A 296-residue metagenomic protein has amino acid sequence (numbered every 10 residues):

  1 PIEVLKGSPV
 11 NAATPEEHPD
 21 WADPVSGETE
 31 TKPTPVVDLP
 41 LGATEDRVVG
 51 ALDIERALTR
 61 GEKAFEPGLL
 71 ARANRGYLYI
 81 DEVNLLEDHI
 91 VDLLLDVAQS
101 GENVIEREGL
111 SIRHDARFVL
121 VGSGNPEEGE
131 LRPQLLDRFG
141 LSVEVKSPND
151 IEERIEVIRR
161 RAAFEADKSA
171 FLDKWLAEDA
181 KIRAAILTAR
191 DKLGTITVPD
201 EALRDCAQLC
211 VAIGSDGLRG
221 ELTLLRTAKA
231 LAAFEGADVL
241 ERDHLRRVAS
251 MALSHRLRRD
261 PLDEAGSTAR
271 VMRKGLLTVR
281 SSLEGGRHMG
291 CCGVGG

Functional and structural regions predicted by a protein language model:
P1, V10, D53-I54, R75 (+9 more regions): Non-catalytic alpha-helical coupling and interface elements of nucleotide-dependent molecular machines and regulators
P1-D150: Conserved ASCE/P-loop NTPase catalytic core
E45-G50, L131-R190: Conserved AAA+ ATPase core "coupling" helix
R47, L93, V157, D205-Q208 (+1 more regions): Alpha-helical scaffold segments in soluble metabolic enzymes
L86, L110-I112, L131, V198 (+2 more regions): Short, surface-exposed helix-loop/turn micro-motifs enriched in polar/charged residues
D92, P133, D137, D200 (+3 more regions): Non-catalytic, well-ordered alpha-helical scaffold segments
S169-L224: Conserved AAA+ ATPase small/helical "lid" subdomain
A207-R219, A230-G296: C-terminal engagement/docking regions of AAA+ P-loop ATPases
